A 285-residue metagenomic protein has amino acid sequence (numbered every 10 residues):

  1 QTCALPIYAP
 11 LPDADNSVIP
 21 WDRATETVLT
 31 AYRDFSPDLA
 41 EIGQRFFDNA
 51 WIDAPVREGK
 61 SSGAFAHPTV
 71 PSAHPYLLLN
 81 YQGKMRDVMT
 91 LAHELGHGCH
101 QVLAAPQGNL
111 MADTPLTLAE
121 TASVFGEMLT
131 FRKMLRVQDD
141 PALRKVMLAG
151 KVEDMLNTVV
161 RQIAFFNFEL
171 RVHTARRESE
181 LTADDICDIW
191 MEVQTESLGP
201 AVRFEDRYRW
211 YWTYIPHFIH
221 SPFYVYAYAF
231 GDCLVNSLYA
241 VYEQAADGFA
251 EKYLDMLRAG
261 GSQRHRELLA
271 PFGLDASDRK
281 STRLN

Functional and structural regions predicted by a protein language model:
Q1-Y76, P271, D275: Contiguous, non-catalytic segments that form substrate-binding/exosite surfaces or channel walls
F35-L39, P106, V146: A sensor for short, sequence-defined functional sites
W51-P55, L91-A92, C99, M128 (+3 more regions): C-terminal, non-catalytic "cap/extension" segments appended to globular domains
P75-A92: Short pre-active-site segment immediately N-terminal to the catalytic Zn-binding motif
Y76-N80, Q107-L116, K145-D154, H173-A175: Short beta-alpha connecting loops at secondary-structure transitions that line or flank enzyme active sites
Q82, N109-T114, H217-Y224: A short glycine/serine-rich beta->alpha loop
A92-E94, T117-L118, S123: Acidic, glycine-rich loop-and-beta core segments that form the ion-binding/anion-interacting portion of active sites
G96-N109: Catalytic Zn2+-binding segment of zinc metalloproteases
